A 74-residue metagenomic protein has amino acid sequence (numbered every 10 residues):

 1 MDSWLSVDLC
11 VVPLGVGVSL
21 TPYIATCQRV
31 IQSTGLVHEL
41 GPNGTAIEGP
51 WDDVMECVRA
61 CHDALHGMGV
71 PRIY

Functional and structural regions predicted by a protein language model:
M1-Y74: Charge-rich, low-complexity N-terminal segments
